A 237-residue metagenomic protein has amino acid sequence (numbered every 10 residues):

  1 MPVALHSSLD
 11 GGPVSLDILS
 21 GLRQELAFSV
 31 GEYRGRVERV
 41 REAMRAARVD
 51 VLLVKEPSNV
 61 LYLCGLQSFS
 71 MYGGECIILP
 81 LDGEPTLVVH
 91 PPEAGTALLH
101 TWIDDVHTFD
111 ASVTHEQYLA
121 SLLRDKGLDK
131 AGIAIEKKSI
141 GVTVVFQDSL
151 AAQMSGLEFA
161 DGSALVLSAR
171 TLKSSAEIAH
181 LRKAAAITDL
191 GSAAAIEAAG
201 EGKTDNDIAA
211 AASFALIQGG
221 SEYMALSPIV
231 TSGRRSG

Functional and structural regions predicted by a protein language model:
M1-L81, R124: Terminal domain-start leader segments
P2-L22, V37, E84, T114-M224: Flexible, acidic/His-enriched mid-domain "rim/lid" segments that flank
S20-F28, W102-H107, T231: Short, basic, glycine/proline-bearing loop/turn elements
D50, D104, A131: Conserved acidic residues
P57, H90-P91, I135-S139: Structural motif
L79-E84, S155, S232-R235: Short acidic-glycine loop/turn motifs at beta-strand connectors
D82, T86-V113: Compact, glycine/acidic-enriched structural inserts
S221-S236: Short, basic/aromatic beta-hairpin or loop at an interaction surface
